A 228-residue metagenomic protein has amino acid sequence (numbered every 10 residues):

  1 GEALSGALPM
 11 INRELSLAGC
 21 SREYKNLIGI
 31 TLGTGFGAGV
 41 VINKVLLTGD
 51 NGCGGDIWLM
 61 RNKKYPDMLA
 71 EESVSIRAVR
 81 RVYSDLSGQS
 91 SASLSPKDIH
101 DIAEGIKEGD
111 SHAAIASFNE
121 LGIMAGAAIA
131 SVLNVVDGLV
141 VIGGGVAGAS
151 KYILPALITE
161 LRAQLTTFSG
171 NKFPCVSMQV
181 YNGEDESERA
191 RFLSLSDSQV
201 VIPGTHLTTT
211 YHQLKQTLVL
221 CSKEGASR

Functional and structural regions predicted by a protein language model:
G1-M68, C221-R228: Phosphate-binding/catalytic loop of phosphoryl-transfer enzymes
S16-C20, N62-R228: ATP-binding/phosphotransfer module of carbohydrate and carboxylate kinases, centering on a glycine-rich
